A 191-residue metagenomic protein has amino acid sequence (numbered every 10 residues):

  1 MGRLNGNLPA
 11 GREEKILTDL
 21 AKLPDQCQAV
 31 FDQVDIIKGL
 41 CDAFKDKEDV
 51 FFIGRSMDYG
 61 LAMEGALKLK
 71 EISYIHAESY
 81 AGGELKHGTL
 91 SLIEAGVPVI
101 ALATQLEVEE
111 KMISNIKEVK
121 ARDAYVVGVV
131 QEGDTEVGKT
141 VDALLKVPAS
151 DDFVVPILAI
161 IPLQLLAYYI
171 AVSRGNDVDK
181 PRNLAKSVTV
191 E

Functional and structural regions predicted by a protein language model:
M1-K22, L102-A143, L166, R174: Glycine-rich phosphate-binding loops that contact phosphosugars or nucleotide phosphates
M1-P98, A171-E191: Active-site phosphate/pyrophosphate-binding segments
D25, K38, G60-M63, L67 (+8 more regions): Feature representing long, continuous alpha-helical segments
D35, K111-K117, L144-A149, V190-E191: Short flexible/disordered coil segments
G54-S56, G65, A81, A103-L106 (+2 more regions): Active-site proximal loops enriched in glycine and acidic residues that flank catalytic Cys/His/Asp and coordinate
K86-K120, S150-Q164, V172: Glycine-rich, anion-gripping cofactor-binding loops and their flanking helix/strand elements in enzyme active sites
Y125, G138-T140, S150-E191: Generic C-terminus detector
